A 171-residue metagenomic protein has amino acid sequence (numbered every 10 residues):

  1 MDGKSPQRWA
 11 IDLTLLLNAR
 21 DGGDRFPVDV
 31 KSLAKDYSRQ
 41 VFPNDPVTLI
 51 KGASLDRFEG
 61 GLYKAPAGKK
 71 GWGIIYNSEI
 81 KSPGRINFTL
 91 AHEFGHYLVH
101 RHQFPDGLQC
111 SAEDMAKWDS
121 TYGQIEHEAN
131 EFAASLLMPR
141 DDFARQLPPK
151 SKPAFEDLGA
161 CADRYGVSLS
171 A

Functional and structural regions predicted by a protein language model:
M1-A171: Short juxta-domain linker segments that transition from a proline/glycine-rich, charged coil into a short amphipathic
